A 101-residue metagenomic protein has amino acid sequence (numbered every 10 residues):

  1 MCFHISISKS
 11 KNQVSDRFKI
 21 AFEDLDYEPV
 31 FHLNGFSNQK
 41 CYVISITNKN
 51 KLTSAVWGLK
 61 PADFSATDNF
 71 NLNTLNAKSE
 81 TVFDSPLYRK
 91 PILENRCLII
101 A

Functional and structural regions predicted by a protein language model:
M1-A101: Short linear sequence motif anchored by a di-proline
